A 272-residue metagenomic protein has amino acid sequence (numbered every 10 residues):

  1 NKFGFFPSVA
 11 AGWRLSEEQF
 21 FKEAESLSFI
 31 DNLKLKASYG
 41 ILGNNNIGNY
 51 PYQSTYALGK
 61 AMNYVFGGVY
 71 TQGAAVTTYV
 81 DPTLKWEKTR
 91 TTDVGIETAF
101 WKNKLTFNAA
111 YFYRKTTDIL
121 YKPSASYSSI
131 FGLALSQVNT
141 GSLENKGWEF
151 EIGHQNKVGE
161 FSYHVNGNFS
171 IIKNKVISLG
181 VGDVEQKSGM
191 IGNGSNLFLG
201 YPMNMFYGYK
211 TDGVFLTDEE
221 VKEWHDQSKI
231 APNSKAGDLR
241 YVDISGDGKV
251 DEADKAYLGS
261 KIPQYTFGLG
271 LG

Functional and structural regions predicted by a protein language model:
N1-L199: Extracellular/periplasmic, surface-exposed regions of secreted and cell-surface proteins
Y50-P51, V138, K157-S260: Conserved small-residue
S54-Y56, K60, G213, S245 (+1 more regions): Generic alpha-helical secondary structure signal
V69, F206, K210-T211, T266-G268: Disulfide-bonded cysteine-rich modules in secreted/extracellular proteins, activating on the conserved Cys frameworks
V80, G95, D251-D254, T266-G270: Short, hydrophobic/aromatic alpha-helical segments in well-folded domains
P82, G246, P263: Single, functionally critical "micro-switch" positions that shape active/binding sites and transmembrane helices
T116-T117, G259-K261: A short local loop/turn or secondary-structure capping micro-motif enriched for an aromatic residue
H164, S260-G272: Conserved C-terminal beta-signal and adjacent last beta-strands/turns of outer-membrane beta-barrel proteins
